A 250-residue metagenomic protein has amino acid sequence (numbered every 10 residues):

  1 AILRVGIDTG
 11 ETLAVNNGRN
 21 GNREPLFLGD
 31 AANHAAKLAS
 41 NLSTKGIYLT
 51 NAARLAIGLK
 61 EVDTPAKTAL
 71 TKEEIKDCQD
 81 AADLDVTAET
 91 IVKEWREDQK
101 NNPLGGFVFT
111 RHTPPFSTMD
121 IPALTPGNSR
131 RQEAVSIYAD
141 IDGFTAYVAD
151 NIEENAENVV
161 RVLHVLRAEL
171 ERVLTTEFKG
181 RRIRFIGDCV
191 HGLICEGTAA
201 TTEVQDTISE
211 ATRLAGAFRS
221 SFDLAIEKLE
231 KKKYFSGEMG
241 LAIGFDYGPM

Functional and structural regions predicted by a protein language model:
A1, A123-R213: Catalytic NTP-binding/metal-coordinating core of nucleotidyl cyclase/transferase enzymes
A1-L28, L174, F178-D206, A225-M250: Catalytic core of nucleotidyl cyclases, primarily class III adenylyl/guanylyl cyclases
T9, D30-A53, D246: Catalytic/regulatory signature loops of cyclic-dinucleotide turnover enzymes and related class III nucleotidyl cyclases
V15-N16, I57-G58, T145-V148: Short helix/loop capping segments that flank catalytic or ligand/cofactor-binding pockets
R23, S43-S136, G143: Intrinsically disordered, glycine/charged-rich C-terminal tails and inter-domain linkers that flank nucleotidyl cyclase
L26-N33, Y48, V165, R213 (+1 more regions): Charged, alpha-helix-enriched surfaces in structured cytosolic catalytic cores of large nucleotide-utilizing machines
G216-R219: A glycine-rich helix N-cap at a beta->alpha junction
